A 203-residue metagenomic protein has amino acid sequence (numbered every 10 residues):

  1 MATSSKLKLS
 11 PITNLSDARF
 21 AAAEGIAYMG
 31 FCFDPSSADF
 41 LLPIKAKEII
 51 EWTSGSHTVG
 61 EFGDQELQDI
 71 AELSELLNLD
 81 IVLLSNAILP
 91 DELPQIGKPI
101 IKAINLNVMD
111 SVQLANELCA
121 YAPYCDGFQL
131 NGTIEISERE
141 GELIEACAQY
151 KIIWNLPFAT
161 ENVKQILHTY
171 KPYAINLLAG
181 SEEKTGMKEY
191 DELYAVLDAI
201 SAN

Functional and structural regions predicted by a protein language model:
M1-W154, F158-N203: Conserved N-terminal beta1-alpha1 strand-loop-helix module at the mouth
